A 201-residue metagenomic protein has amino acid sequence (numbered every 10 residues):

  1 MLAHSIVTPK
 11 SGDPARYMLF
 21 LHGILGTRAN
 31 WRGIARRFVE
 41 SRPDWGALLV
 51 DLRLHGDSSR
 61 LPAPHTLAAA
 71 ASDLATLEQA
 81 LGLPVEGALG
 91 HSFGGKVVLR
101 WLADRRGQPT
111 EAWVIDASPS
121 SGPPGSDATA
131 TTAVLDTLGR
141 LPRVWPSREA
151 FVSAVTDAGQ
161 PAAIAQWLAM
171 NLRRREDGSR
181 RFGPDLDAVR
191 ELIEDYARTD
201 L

Functional and structural regions predicted by a protein language model:
L2-P9, R32, V39-L89, F93 (+1 more regions): Active-site loop/oxyanion-hole signature of alpha/beta-hydrolase fold enzymes
A15-G23: Short beta-strand element of the alpha/beta-hydrolase
G23-G26, S92: Active-site glycine-rich loops that stabilize anionic/oxyanionic intermediates across multiple enzyme folds
L25, L52-G56, P119: Alpha/beta-hydrolase active-site loop signature
R100-A103, Q108-W145: Flexible "cap/lid" loop of the alpha/beta hydrolase fold
L135-P142, A150-A163, N171: Helix-loop "lid/cap" segments that line or gate small-molecule binding pockets
E176-L201: Conserved serine/cysteine hydrolase catalytic core
